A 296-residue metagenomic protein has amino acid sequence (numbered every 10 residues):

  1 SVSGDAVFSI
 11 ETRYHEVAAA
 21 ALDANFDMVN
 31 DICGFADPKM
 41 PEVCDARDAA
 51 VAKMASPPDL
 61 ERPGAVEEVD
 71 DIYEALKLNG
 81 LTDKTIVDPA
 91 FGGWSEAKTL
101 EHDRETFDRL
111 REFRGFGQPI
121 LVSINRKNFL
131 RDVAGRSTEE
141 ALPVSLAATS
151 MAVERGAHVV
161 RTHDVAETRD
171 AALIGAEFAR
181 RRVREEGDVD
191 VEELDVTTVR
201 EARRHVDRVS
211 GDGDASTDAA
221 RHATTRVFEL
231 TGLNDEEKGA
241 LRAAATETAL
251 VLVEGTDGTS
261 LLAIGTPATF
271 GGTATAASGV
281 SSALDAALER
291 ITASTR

Functional and structural regions predicted by a protein language model:
S1, D5-F8, E16, M28-I72 (+2 more regions): Active-site-adjacent loop and "lid" segments of alpha/beta metabolic enzymes
G4, R62-D70, L78, L173-A244 (+2 more regions): Haloarchaeal acidic low-complexity proteome signature biased toward cell-envelope/secretome components but also
E11: Walker A/P-loop NTP-binding active-site region of P-loop NTPases, recognizing the glycine-rich GxxxxGKT/S
I72-T85: Phosphate/pyrophosphate-binding loops at sites that engage ATP/ADP/AMP, CoA/4′-phosphopantetheine, polyphosphate
D88-A97, H102-E105, S216-T224: Active-site pocket-lining segment
